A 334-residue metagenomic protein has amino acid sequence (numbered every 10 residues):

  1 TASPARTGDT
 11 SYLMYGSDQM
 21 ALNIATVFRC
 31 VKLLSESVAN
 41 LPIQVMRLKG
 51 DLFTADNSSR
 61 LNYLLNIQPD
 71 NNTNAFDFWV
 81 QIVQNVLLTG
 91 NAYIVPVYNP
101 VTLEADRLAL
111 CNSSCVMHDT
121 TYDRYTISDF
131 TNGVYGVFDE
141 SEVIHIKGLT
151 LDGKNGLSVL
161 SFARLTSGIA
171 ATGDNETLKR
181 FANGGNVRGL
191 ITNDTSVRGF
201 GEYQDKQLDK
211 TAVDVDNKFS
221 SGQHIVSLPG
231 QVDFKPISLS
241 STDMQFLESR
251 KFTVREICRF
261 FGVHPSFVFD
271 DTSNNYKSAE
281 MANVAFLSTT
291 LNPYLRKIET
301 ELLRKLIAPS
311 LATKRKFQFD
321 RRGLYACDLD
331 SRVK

Functional and structural regions predicted by a protein language model:
T1-F246, R250-F252, E256-R259, V263-S266 (+2 more regions): Structured, contiguous alpha/beta core segments that scaffold functional sites
G189-L190, T253, I298, R332-K334: A general alpha-helix detector
L228-K235, T272-N275, I307-L324: A glycine-rich phosphate-binding loop feature that marks nucleotide/adenosyl-phosphate handling sites
S240-D243, N283, S331-V333: Short, surface-exposed amphipathic charged segments that create phosphate/polyanion-binding patches used for binding
A279-E280: Small-residue-rich helix-loop
N283-A308, A312, K316: Long, compositionally biased
L324-K334: Charged substrate- and nucleic-acid-binding regions of tRNA-handling and nucleotidyl-transfer enzymes, centered on
